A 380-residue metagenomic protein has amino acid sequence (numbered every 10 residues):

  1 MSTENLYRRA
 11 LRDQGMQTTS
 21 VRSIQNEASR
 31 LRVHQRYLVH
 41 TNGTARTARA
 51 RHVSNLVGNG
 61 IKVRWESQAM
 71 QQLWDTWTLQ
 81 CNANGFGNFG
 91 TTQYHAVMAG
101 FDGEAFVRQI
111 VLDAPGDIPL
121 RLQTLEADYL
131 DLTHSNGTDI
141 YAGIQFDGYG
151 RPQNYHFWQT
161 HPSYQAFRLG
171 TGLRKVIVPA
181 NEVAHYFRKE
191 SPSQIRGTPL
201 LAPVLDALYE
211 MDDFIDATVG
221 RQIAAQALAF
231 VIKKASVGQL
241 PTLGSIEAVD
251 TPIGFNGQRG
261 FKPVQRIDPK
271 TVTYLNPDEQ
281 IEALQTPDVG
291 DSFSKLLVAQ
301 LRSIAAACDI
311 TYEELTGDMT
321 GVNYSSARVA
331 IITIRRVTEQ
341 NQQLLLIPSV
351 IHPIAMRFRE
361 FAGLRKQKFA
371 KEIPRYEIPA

Functional and structural regions predicted by a protein language model:
M1-V63: N-terminal-proximal low-complexity accessory segments that begin disordered and transition into the first
T3, E66-L73, L200, V204-A207 (+5 more regions): Alpha-helical structural motif
Q17-T18, A45, Q80-N88, D102-F106 (+10 more regions): Short secondary-structure junctions and interdomain/linker hinges
Y37-K189: Structured, mid-chain assembly/scaffold modules that mediate subunit interfaces within large macromolecular complexes
F86-R108, V289-A380: C-terminal amphipathic alpha-helical
T91, F106-A127, V237-F261, H352-A380: Charge-rich, acidic-biased intrinsically disordered regions
I140, R151, D268-P269, E372: A generic structural signal for well-ordered coil/turn residues at beta-strand boundaries that shape enzyme active-site
V183-A330: Extended, charged amphipathic alpha-helical segments
